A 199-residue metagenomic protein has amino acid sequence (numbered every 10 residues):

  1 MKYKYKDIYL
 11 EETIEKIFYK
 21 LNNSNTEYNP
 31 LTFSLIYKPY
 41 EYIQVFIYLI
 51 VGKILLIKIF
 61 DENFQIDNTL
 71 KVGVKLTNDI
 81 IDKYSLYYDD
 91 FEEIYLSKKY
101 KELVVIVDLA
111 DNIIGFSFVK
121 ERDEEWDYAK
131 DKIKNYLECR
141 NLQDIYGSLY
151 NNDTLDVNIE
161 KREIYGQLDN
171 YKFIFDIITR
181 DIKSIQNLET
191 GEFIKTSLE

Functional and structural regions predicted by a protein language model:
M1-E199: Short helix/turn-capping signatures at newly exposed starts of structured segments
